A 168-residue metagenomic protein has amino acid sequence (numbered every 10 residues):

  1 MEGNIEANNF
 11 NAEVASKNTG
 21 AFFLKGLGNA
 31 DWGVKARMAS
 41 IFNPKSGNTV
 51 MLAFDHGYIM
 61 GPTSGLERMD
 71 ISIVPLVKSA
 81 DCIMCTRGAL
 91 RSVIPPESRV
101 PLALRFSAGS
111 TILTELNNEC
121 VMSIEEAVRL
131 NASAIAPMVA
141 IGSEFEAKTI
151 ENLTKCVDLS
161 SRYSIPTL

Functional and structural regions predicted by a protein language model:
E2-D55, G88-R99: N-terminal amphipathic alpha-helix/helix-capping segment at the start of soluble metabolic enzymes
P44, T49-E97, P101-L168: Alpha/beta enzyme core
